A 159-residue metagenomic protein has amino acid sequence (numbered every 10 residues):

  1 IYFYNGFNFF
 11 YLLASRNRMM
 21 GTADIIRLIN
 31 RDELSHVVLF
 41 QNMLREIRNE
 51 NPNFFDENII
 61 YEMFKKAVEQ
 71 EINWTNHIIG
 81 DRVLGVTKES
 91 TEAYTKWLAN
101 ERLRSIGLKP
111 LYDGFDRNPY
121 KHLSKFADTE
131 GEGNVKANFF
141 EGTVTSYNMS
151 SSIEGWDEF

Functional and structural regions predicted by a protein language model:
I1, A14-M20, Q70, W74: Acidic/His metal-coordination segments adjacent to aromatic residues that form catalytic metal sites in metalloenzymes
I1, R27-V38, K65-I72: Generic structural signal for well-ordered, non-transmembrane alpha-helical segments in soluble/cytosolic regions
I1-A14, V38: Alpha-helical bundle segments that constitute or directly flank the non-heme di-iron/ferroxidase center
F9-L28, M43-E62, I79-V86: Inter-helical turn/loop segments and adjacent helix faces that build the functional surface of alpha-helical bundle
S35-E46, N76-I78, G107: Charged/polar, low-hydrophobicity segments characteristic of intrinsically disordered regions and flexible loops
P52-F159: Extended, helix-rich structural scaffolds rather than catalytic motifs
